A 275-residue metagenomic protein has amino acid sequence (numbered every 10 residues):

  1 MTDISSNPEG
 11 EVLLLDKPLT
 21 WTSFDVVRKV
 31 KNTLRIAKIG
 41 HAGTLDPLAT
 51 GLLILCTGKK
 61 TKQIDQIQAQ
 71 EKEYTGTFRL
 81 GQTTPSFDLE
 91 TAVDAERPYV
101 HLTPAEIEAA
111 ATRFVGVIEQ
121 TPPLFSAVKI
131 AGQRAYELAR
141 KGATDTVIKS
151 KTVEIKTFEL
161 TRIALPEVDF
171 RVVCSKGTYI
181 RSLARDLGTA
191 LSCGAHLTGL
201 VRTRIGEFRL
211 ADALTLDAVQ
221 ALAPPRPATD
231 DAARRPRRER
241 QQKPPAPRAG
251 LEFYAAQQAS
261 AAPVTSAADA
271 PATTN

Functional and structural regions predicted by a protein language model:
M1-N275: Catalytic/RNA-binding core of pseudouridine synthases
